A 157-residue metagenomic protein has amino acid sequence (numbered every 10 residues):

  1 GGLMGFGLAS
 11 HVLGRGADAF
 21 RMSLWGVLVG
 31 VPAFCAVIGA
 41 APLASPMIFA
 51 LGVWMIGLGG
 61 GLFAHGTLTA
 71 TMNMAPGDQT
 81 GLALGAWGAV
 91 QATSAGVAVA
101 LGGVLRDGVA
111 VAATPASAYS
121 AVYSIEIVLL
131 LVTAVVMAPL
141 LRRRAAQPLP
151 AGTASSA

Functional and structural regions predicted by a protein language model:
G1-G14: Transmembrane alpha-helices of Major Facilitator/SLC transporters
H11-L28: Cytoplasmic membrane-interface "Motif A"-like loop-to-helix N-cap segments of 12-TM Major Facilitator Superfamily
D18-R21, V104-V128: A membrane-interface helix-boundary motif in multi-pass transporters
L28-A44: C-terminal ends and interior cores of transmembrane alpha-helices in multi-pass membrane transporters/permeases
A40, Y119-A157: Multi-pass alpha-helical transporter architecture, strongest for 12-TM Major Facilitator/SLC carriers used
P46-A64: Hydrophobic core of transmembrane alpha-helices in multi-pass small-molecule transporters, especially MFS/SLC-type
L62-P76: Intracellular juxtamembrane helix-capping segments at the cytosolic ends of symmetry-related transmembrane helices
A75-V90: Loop-to-transmembrane helix entry/capping segments in MFS-fold secondary transporters and related SLC/MFSD carriers
